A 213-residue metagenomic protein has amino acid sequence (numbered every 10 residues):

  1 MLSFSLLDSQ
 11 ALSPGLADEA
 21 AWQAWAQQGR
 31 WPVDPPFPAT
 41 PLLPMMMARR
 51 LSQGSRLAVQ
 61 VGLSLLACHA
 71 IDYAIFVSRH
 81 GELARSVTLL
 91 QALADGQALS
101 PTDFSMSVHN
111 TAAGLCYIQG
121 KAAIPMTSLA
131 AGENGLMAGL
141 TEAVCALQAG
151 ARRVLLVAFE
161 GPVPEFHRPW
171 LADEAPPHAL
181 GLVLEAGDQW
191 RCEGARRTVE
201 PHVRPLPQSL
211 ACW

Functional and structural regions predicted by a protein language model:
M1-D103, S107-S128, A158-W213: Conserved "HGTGT" condensation-loop signature of ketosynthase/thiolase-family condensing enzymes that catalyze
V59-C68, A130-V154: Active-site-proximal alpha-helical scaffold in enzymes
